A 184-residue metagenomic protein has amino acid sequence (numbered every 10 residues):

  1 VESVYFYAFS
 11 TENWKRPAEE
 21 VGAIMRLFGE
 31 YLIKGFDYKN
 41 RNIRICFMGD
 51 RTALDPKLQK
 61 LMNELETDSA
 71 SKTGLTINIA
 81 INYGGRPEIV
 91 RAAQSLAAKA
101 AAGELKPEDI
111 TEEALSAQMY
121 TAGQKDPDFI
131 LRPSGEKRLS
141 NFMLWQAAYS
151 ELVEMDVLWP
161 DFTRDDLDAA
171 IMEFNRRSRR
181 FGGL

Functional and structural regions predicted by a protein language model:
V1-L184: Flexible, compositionally biased loop and terminal segments
